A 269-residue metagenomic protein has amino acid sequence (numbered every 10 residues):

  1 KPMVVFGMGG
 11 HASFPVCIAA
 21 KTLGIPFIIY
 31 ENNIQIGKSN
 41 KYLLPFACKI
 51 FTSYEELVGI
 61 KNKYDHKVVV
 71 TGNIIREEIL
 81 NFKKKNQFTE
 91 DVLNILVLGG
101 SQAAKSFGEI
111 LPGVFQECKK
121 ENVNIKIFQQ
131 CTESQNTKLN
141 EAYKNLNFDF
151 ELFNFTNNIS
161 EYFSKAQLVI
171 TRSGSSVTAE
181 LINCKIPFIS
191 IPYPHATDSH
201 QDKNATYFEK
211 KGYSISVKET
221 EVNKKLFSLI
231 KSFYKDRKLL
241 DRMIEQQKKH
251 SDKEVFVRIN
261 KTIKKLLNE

Functional and structural regions predicted by a protein language model:
P2-V4, S164-A179, I186-P187: Acidic donor-binding loop of glycosyltransferase active sites
V4-L23: An aromatic- and histidine-rich active-site surface loop
K21-F82: Active-site-proximal region of nucleotide-activated glycan assembly enzymes, centered on histidine/acidic-rich loops
K83-V169, D202-A205, V217-L226: Donor-nucleotide binding loops and adjacent catalytic segments primarily of GT-B fold Leloir glycosyltransferases
T171, P187-D198: Short hydrophobic beta-strand element within catalytic cores of glycosyltransferases and related nucleotide-activated
K211-G212, S216-K238: C-terminal "capping" alpha-helix adjacent to the active site of nucleotide-linked donor transferases in cell-envelope
L239-K253: A short, well-ordered alpha-helix in the C-terminal region of glycosyltransferases
D252-E269: C-terminal alpha-helical cap of glycosyltransferases
